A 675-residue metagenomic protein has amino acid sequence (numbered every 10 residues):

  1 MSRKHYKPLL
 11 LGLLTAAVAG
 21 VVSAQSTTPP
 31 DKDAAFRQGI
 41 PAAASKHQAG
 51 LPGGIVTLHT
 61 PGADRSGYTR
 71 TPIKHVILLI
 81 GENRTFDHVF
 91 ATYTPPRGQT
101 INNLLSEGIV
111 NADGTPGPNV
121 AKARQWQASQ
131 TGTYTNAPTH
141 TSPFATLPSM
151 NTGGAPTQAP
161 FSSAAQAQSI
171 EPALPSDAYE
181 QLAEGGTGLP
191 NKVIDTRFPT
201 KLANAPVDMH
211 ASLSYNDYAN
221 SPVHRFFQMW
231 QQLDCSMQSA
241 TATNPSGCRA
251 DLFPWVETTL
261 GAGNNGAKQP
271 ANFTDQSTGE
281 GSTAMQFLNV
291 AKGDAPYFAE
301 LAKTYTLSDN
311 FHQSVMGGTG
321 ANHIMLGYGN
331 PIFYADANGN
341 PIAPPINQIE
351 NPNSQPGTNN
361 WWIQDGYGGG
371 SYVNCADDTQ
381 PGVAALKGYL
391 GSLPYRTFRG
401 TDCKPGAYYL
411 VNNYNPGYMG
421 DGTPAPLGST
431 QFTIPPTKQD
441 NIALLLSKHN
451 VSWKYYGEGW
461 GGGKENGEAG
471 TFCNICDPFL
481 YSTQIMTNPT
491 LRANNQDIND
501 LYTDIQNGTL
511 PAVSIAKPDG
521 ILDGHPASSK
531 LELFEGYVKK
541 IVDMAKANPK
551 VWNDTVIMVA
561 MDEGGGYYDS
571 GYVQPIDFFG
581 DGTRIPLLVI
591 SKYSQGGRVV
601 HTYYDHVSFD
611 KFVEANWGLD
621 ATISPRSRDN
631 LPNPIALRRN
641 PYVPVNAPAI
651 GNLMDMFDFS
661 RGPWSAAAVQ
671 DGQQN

Functional and structural regions predicted by a protein language model:
S2-S23: Gram-negative bacterial Sec-dependent N-terminal signal peptides
Q25-N675: N-terminal pro-sequences and low-complexity stem/linker regions of secreted or lumenal proteins
